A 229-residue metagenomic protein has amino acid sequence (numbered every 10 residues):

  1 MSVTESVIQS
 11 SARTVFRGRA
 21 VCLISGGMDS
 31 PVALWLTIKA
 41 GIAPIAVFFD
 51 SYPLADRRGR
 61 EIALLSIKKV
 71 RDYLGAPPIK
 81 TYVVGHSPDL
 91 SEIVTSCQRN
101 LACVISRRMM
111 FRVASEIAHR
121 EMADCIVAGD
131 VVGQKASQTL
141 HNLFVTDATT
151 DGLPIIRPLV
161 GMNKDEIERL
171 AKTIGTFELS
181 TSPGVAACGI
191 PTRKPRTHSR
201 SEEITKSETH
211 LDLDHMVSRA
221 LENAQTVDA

Functional and structural regions predicted by a protein language model:
S2, S6, S10-S11: Intrinsic disorder
S11-L64, C188, K194: ATP-dependent adenylation/pyrophosphate-handling site
T14-R17, L90, T95-R169, T173-I174: Active-site adenylate/phosphate-handling loop in enzymes that bind or generate adenylated species
V47-F48, T81-G85, D124-D130: Short, conserved beta-strand edge motifs with alternating hydrophobic and charged residues
I67-S96, G184: A conserved beta-strand->alpha-helix junction
G175-P183: A short alpha-helix-loop-beta-strand transition element characteristic of N-terminal alpha/beta dinucleotide-binding
S182-A229: The feature marks non-catalytic terminal segments
